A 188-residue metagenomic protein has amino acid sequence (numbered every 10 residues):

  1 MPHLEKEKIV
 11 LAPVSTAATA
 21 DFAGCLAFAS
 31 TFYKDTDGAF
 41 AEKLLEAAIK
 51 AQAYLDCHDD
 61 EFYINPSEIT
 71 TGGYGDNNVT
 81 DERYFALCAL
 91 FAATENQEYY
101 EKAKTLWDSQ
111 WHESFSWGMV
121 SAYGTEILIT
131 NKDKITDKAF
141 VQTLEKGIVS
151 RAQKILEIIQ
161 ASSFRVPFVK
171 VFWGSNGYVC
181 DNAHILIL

Functional and structural regions predicted by a protein language model:
M1-L188: Glycan-recognition and catalytic cores of secretory/periplasmic carbohydrate-active enzymes
